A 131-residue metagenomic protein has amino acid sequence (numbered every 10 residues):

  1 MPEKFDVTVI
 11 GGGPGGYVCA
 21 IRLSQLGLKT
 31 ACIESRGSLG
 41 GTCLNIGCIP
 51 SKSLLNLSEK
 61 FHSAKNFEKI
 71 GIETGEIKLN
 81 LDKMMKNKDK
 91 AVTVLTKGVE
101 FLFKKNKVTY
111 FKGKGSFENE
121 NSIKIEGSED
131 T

Functional and structural regions predicted by a protein language model:
M1-G13: Beta1/beta-strand and adjacent pyrophosphate-binding region of the FAD-binding site in flavoprotein oxidoreductases
P2-F5, I21-L28, E34-T131: Glycine-rich flavin
I10, I33-E34: The conserved SAM/SAH-binding core of class I Rossmann-like methyltransferase domains, concentrating on the hydrophobic
G16-Y17: N-terminal Rossmann-fold NAD(P) dinucleotide-binding loop
